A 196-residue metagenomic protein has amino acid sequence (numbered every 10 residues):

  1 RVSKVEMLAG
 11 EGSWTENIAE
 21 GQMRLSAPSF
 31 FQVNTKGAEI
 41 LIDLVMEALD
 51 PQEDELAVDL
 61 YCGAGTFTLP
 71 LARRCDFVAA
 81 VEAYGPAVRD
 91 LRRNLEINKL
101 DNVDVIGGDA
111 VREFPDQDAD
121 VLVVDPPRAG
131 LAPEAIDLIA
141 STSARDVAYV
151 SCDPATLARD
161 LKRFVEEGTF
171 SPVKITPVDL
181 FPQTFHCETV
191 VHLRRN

Functional and structural regions predicted by a protein language model:
R1-V124, A129-D137, S143: Accessory RNA-recognition modules of RNA-modification enzymes
E11, C187-E188: A structure-centric signal for secondary-structure junctions around beta-strands
T15, V190-H192: Conserved hydrophobic/aromatic beta-strand scaffold that supports enzyme active sites
L25, L193-R195: Hydrophobic residues in beta-strands and at strand termini
D101, R195-N196: Non-catalytic alpha-helical coupling and interface elements of nucleotide-dependent molecular machines and regulators
V105-C187, R194: S-adenosylmethionine
